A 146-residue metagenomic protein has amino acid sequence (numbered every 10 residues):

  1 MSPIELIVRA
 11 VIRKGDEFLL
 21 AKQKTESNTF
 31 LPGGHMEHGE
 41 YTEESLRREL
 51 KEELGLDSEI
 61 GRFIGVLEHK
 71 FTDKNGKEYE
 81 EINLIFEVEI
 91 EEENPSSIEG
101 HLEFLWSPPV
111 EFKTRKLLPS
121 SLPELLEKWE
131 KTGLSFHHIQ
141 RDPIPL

Functional and structural regions predicted by a protein language model:
M1-F18: Conserved N-terminal beta-strand and adjoining loop/helix that marks the start of the Nudix/MutT-like hydrolase domain
E5, R13, L31, S58 (+1 more regions): Short connector loops at helix/strand junctions that flank enzyme active sites, especially segments positioning acidic
E17-E52: Conserved Nudix-box catalytic region and its N-terminal flanking loop in Nudix hydrolases and closely related
D57-V66: A short coil-to-beta-strand element that immediately follows conserved catalytic motifs
F71-N94, L105, K128: Active-site-adjacent beta-strand/loop module that shapes the phosphate/pyrophosphate-binding cleft
E87, S96-W129: NUDIX/MutT-family hydrolases
P123-L146: Charged phosphate-binding loop/patch that engages nucleotide di/tri-phosphates or the phosphate backbone of nucleic
